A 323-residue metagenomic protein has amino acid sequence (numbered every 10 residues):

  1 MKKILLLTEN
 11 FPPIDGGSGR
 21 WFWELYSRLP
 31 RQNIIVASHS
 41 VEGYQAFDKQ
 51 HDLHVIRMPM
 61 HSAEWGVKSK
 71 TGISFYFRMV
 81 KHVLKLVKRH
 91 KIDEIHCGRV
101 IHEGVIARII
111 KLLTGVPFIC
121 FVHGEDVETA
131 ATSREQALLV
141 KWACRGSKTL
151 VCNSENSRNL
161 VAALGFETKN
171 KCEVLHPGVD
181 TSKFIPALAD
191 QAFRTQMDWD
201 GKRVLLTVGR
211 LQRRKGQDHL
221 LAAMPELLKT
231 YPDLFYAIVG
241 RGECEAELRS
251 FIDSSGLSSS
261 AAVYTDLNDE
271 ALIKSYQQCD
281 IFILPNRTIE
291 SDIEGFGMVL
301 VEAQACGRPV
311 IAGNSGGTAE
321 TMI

Functional and structural regions predicted by a protein language model:
M1-P59: N-terminal subdomain of nucleotide-sugar transferases
S40, N156, G178: Carbohydrate-associated surface elements
Y76-M79, I92-T114: An aromatic- and histidine-rich active-site surface loop
A131, A162, G178-T195: Acidic anion/phosphate-binding donor-loop and adjacent secondary structure in glycosyltransferase catalytic cores
W199-K215, L221-M224, F282: Conserved donor-binding/catalytic core segment of Leloir-type glycosyltransferases
A246-A271: Nucleotide-activated donor-binding/catalytic signature segment of Leloir-type glycosyltransferases, i.e., the conserved
Q277-D292, R308-P309: Acidic donor-binding loop of glycosyltransferase active sites
L300, A305, P309-A312, M322: Short hydrophobic beta-strand element within catalytic cores of glycosyltransferases and related nucleotide-activated
